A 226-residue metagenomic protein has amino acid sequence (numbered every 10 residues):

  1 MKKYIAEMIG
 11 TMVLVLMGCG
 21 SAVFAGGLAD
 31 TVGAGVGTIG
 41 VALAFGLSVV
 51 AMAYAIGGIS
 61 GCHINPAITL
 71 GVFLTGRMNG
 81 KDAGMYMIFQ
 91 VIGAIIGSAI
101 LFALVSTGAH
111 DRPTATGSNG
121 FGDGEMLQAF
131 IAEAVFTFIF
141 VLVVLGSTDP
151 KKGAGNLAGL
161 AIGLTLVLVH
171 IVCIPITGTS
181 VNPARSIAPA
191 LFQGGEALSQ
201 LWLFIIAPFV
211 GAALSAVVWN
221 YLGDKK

Functional and structural regions predicted by a protein language model:
M1-K226: Membrane-interface helix-loop junctions and terminal tails of multi-pass membrane proteins
